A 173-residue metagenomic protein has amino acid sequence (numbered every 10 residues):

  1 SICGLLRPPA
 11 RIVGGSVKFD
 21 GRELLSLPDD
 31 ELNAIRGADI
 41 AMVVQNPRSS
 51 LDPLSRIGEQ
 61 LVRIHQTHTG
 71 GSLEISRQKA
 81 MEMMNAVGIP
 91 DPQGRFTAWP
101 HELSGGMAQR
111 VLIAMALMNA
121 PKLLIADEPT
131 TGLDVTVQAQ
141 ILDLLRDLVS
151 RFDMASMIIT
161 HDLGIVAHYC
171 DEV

Functional and structural regions predicted by a protein language model:
I12-E23: Conserved ABC transporter NBD signature motif
E23, I75-G94: Conserved ABC ATPase "signature" region
L61, I113, L124, V137 (+1 more regions): Hydrophobic anchor residue at the start of the ABC signature
A98-L103, M107: Conserved ABC ATPase signature
M118-K122: A short, proline-enriched helix->beta-strand linker immediately N-terminal to the Walker B motif in ABC-type P-loop
A139-D153: Helical segment within the ABC ATPase nucleotide-binding domain
V166-H168: A short, surface-exposed alpha-helical micro-motif characterized by mixed small hydrophobic and charged/polar residues
